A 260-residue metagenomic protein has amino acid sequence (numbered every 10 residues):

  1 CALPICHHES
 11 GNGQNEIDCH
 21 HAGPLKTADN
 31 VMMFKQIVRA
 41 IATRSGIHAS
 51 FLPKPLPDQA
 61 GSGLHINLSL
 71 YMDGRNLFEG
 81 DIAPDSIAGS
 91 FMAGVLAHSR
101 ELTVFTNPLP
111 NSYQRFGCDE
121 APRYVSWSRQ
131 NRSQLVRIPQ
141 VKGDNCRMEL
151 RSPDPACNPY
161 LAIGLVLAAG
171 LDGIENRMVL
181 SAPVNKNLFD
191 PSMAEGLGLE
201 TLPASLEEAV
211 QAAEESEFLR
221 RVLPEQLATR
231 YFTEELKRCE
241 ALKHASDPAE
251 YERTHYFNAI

Functional and structural regions predicted by a protein language model:
C1-L3: Short, small-residue-biased leader/transition segments that mark boundaries at the very start of proteins
E9-I17: Short, conserved phosphate-binding/catalytic loop or strand-edge motifs used in phosphoryl-/nucleotidyl-transfer
N12, G61-H65, R129-N131: Short, solvent-exposed loop/turn segments at the edges of secondary structure
N15, G23-I37, I41-A42: Soluble FAD-dependent oxygen oxidases
I17-D29, R75-I82: Glycine-rich tight-turn/loop motif centered on a GG-T
M33, I37-T43, I47-S50, Y71-I260: Catalytic-core signal marking the mid-to-C-terminal active-site face
P53-D58: Short, solvent-exposed loop/turn elements at beta->coil junctions and helix N-caps that rim active or binding pockets
